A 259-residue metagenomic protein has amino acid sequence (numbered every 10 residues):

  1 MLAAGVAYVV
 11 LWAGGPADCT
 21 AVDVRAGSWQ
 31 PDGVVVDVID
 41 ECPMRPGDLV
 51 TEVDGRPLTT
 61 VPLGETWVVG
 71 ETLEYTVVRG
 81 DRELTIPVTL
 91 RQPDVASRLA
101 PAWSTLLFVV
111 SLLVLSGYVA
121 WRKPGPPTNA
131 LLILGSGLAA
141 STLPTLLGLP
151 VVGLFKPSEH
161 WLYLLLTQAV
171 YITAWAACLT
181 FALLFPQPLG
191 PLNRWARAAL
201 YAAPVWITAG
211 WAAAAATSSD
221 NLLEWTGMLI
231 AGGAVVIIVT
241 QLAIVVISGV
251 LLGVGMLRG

Functional and structural regions predicted by a protein language model:
M1-D23, S28, T59-G259: Alpha-helical transmembrane segments of multi-pass integral membrane proteins
C19-R45: Short extracytoplasmic/periplasmic juxtamembrane "stem" segments immediately C-terminal to an N-terminal membrane anchor
S28, G33, L49-T51, Y118-V119: Ordered hydrophobic segments in well-structured contexts
D37-V61: Conserved PDZ fold ligand-binding element
